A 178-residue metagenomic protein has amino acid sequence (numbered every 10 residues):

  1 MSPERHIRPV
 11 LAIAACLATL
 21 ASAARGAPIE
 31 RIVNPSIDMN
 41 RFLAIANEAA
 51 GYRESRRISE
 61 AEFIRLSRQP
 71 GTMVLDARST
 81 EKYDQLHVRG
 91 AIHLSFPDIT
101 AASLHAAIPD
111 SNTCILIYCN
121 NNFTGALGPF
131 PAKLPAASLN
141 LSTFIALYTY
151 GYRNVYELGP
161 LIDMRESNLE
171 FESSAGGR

Functional and structural regions predicted by a protein language model:
S2, R8, A12, S22-E54 (+2 more regions): Rhodanese-like catalytic fold shared by cysteine-dependent sulfurtransferases and DSP/PTP-type phosphatases
Y52-L66: A short, well-structured juxtamembrane/interface segment
E62, R78, S142: Short Gly/charged-rich anion-binding patches and loops
R65, K82-Q85: Short, solvent-exposed loop/turn elements at domain surfaces
R68-Q69, V88: Flexible, glycine-rich surface segments
P70-L75, S111-T113: Short coil/turn segments at beta-strand junctions that form active-site/ligand-binding loops
M73-R78, A91-L94: Short hydrophobic beta-strand that contains or immediately precedes a catalytic carboxylate
